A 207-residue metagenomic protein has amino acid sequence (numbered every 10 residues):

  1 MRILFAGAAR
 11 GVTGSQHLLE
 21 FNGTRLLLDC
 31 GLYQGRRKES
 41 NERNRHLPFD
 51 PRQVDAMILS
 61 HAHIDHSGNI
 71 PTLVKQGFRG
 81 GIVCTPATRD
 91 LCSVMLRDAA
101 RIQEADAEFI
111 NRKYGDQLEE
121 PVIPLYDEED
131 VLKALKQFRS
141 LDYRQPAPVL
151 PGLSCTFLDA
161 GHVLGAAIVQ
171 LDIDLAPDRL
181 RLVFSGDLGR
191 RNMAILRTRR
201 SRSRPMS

Functional and structural regions predicted by a protein language model:
M1-I58, S67, L73-S207: His/Asp/Glu-rich metal-coordinating catalytic cores of metallo-dependent phosphodiesterases/hydrolases acting on
